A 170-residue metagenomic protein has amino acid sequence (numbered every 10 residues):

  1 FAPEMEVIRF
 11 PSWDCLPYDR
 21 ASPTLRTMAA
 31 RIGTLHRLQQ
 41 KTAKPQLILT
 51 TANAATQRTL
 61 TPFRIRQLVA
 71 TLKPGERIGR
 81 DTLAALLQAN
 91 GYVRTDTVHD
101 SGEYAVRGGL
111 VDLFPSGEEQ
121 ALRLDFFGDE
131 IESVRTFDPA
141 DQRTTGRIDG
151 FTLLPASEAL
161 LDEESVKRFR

Functional and structural regions predicted by a protein language model:
F1-R170: ASCE RecA-like P-loop NTPase motor cores that couple ATP hydrolysis to mechanical translocation on nucleic acids
